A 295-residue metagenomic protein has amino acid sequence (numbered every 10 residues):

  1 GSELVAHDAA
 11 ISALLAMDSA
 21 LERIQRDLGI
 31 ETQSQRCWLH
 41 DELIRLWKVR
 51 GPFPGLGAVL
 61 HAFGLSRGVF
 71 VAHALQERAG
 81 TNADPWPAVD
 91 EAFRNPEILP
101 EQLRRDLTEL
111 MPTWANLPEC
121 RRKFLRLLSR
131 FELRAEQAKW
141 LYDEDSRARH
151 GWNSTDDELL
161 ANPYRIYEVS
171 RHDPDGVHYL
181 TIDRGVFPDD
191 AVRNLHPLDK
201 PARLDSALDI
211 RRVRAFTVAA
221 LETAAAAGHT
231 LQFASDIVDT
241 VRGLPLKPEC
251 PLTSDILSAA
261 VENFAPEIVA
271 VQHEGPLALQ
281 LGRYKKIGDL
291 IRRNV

Functional and structural regions predicted by a protein language model:
G1-V295: Helicase P-loop NTPase motor core of nucleic-acid translocases
